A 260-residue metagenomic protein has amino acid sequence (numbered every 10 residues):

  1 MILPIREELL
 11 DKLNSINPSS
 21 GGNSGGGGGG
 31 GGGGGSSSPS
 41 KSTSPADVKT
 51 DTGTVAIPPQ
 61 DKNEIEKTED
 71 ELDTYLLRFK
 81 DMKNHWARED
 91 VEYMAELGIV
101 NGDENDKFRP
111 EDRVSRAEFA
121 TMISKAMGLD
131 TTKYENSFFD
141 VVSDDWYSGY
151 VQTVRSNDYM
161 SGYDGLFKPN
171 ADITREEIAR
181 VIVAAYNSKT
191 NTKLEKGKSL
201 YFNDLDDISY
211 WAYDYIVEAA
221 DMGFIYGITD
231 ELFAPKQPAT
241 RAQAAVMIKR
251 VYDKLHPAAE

Functional and structural regions predicted by a protein language model:
I2-P4: C-terminal beta-strand-rich structural cap/linker in extracellular carbohydrate-active enzymes
L9-R88, L97, N101-A117, I123-G149 (+4 more regions): Feature responds to low-complexity, polar/acidic, surface-exposed segments characteristic of secreted/exported proteins
T153, E218, V246: Predominantly extracellular/luminal carbohydrate-interaction, adhesion, and secreted-enzyme modules that are
D214, A220-M222: GST-like fold's C-terminal all-alpha helical module
